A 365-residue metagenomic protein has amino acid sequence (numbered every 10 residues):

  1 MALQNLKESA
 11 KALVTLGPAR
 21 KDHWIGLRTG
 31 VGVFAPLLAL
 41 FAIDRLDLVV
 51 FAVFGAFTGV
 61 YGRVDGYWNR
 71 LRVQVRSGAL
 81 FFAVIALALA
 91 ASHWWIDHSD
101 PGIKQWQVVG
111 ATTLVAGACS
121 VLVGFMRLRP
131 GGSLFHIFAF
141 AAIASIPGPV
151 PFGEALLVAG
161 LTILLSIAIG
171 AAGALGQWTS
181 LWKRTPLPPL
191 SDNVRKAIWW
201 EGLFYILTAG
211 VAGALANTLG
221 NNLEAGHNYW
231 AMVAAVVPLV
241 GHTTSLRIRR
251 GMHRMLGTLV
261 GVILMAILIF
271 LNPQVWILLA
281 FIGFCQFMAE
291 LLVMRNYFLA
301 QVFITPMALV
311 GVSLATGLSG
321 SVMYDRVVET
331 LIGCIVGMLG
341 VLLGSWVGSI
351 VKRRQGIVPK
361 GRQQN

Functional and structural regions predicted by a protein language model:
M1-F303, G311-N365: Alpha-helical transmembrane segments and their membrane-interface boundaries that form or gate the permeation pathway
